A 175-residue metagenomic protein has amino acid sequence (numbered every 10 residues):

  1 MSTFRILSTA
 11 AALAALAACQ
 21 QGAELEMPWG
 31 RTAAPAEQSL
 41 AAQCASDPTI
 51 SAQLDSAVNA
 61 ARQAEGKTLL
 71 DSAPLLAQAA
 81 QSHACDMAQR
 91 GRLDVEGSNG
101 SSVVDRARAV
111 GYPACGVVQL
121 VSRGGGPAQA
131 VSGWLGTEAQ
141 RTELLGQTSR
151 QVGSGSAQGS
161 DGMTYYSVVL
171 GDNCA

Functional and structural regions predicted by a protein language model:
M1-D94, G100, A109, P127-Q129 (+2 more regions): N-terminal targeting leaders of exported, membrane, and organelle-targeted proteins
L93-S122: Surface/interface-facing alpha-helical segments and adjacent flexible terminal/loop regions used for partner/assembly
